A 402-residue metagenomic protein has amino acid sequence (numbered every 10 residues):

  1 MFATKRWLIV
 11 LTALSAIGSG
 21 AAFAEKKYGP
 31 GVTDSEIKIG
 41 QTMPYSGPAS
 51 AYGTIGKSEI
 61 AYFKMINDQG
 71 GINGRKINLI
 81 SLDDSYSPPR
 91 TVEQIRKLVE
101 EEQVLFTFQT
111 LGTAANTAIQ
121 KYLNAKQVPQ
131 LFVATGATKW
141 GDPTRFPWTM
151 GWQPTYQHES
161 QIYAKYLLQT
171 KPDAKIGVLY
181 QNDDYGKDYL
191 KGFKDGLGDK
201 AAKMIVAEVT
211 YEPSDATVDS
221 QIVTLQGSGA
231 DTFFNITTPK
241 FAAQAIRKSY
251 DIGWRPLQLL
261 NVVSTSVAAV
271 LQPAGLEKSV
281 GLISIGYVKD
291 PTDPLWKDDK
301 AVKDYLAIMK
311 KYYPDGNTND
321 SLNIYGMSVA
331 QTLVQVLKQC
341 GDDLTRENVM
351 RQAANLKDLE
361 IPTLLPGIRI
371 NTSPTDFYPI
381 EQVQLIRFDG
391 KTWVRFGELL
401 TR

Functional and structural regions predicted by a protein language model:
M1-K38, L400-R402: Short, low-complexity disordered leader/linker segments with a strong preference for bacterial N-terminal type II
F23-G40, D68-I77, L168-K175, D343: Immediate post-signal peptide segment of exported/extracytoplasmic ligand-binding proteins
E25-K27, E36, A51-K57, D68-D142 (+3 more regions): Beta-alpha junction/loop-to-helix N-cap segments that form part of ligand/metal-binding clefts
K27-I60, L82-P89, L111-G112, L179-D188 (+3 more regions): Extracytoplasmic "Venus flytrap"
D84, L131, T138-G141, P213-S214 (+2 more regions): Venus flytrap/periplasmic-binding-protein-like
P89-E93, E100, T138-G141, P147-G253 (+2 more regions): Extracellular/periplasmic Venus flytrap/periplasmic-binding protein
S249-Y325, L399-T401: Extracellular/periplasmic periplasmic-binding protein-like sensory domains
K311, D315-I324, V334-W393: Segments of small-molecule ligand-sensing domains
